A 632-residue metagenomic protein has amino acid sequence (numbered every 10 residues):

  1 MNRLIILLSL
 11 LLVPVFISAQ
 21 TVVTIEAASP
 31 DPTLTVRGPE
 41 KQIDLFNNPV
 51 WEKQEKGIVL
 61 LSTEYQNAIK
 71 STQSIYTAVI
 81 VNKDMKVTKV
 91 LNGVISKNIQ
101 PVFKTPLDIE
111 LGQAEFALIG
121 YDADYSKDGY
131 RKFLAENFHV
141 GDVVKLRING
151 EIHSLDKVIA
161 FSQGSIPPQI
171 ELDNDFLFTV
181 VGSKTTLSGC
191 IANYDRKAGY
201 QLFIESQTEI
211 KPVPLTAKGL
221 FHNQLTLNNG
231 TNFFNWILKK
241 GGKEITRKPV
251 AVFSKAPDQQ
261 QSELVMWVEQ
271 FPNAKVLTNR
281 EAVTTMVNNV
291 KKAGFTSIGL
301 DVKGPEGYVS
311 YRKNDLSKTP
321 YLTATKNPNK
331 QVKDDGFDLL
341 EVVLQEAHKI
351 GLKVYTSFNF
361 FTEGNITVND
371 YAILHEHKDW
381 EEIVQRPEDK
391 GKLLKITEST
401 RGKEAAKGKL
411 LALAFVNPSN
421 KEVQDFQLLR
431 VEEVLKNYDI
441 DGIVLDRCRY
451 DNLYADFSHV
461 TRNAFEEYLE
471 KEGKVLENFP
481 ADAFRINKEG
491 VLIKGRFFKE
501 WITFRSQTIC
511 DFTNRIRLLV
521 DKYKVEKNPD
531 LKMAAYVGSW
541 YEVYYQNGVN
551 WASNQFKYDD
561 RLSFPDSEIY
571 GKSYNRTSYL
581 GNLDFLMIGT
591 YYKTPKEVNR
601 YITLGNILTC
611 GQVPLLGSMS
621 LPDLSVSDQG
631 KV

Functional and structural regions predicted by a protein language model:
E151-K184, C190: Short, compositionally biased P/S/T/A/G/V-rich stretches that sit at domain boundaries
P257-R280, Y355-Y438, G490, G495-F498 (+1 more regions): Active-site-adjacent "subsite" loops/lids of carbohydrate-active enzymes
K275-A293, P320-I350, D425-L429, T508-F512: Aromatic- and glycine-enriched glycan-recognition loops and surfaces that form the carbohydrate-binding subsites
A293-D335, F585: Aromatic-lined carbohydrate-binding/catalytic grooves of carbohydrate-active enzymes
S310-T323, T362-K407, R447-K488, Q546-Y558: Aromatic- and acidic-residue-enriched segments that line the glycan-binding/catalytic groove of carbohydrate-active
E363-I366, L453, V525-R600: Substrate-binding cleft/loops of secretory-pathway carbohydrate-active enzymes
L429-R430, N437, G442, D451 (+3 more regions): Active-site neighborhood of glycoside hydrolase catalytic domains
K488-F498, L531-N554, L604-K631: Active-site clefts of carbohydrate-active enzymes
